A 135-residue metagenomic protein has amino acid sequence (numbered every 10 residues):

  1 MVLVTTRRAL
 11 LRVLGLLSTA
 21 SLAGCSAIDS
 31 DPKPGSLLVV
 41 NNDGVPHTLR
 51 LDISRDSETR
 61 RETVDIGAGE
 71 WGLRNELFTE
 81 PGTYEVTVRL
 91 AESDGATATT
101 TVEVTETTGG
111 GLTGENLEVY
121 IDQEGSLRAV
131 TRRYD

Functional and structural regions predicted by a protein language model:
M1-R60, V64, G72, G82-E92: Hydrophobic alpha-helical segments
C25-S36, N116-E118, Q123-D135: Extracellular ectodomain segments of secreted/surface proteins
E62-I66, R74-E76, A98-T108: Generic detection of short hydrophobic beta-strand segments and adjacent strand-loop junctions
F78-E80: Surface-exposed, short loops/turns at beta-strand junctions within beta-sandwich domains
G82-T87, A96-T99, R133-D135: A general structural signal for short secondary-structure boundary/capping elements
A91-G125: Structured interaction patches on ligand/partner-binding surfaces of diverse proteins
